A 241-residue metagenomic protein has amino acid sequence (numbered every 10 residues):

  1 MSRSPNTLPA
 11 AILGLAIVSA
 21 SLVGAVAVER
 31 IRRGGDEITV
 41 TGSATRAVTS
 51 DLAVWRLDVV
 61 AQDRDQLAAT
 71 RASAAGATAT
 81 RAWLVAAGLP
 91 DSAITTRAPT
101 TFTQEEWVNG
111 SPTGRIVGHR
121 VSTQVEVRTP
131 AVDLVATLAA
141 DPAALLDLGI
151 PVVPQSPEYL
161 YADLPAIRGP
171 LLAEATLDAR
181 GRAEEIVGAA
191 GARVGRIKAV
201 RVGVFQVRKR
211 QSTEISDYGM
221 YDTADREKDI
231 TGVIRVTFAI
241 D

Functional and structural regions predicted by a protein language model:
M1-D241: Short, charge-dense linear interaction motifs
